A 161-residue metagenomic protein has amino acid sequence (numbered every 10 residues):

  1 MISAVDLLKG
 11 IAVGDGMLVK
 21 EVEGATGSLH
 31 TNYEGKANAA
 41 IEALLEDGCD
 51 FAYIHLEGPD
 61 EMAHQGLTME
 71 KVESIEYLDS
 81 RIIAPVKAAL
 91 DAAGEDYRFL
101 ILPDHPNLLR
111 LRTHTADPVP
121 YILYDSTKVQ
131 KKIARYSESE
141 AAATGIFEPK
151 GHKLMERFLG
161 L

Functional and structural regions predicted by a protein language model:
M1-L161: Feature captures the catalytic ectodomains and active-site-proximal regions of enzymes that hydrolyze or transfer
